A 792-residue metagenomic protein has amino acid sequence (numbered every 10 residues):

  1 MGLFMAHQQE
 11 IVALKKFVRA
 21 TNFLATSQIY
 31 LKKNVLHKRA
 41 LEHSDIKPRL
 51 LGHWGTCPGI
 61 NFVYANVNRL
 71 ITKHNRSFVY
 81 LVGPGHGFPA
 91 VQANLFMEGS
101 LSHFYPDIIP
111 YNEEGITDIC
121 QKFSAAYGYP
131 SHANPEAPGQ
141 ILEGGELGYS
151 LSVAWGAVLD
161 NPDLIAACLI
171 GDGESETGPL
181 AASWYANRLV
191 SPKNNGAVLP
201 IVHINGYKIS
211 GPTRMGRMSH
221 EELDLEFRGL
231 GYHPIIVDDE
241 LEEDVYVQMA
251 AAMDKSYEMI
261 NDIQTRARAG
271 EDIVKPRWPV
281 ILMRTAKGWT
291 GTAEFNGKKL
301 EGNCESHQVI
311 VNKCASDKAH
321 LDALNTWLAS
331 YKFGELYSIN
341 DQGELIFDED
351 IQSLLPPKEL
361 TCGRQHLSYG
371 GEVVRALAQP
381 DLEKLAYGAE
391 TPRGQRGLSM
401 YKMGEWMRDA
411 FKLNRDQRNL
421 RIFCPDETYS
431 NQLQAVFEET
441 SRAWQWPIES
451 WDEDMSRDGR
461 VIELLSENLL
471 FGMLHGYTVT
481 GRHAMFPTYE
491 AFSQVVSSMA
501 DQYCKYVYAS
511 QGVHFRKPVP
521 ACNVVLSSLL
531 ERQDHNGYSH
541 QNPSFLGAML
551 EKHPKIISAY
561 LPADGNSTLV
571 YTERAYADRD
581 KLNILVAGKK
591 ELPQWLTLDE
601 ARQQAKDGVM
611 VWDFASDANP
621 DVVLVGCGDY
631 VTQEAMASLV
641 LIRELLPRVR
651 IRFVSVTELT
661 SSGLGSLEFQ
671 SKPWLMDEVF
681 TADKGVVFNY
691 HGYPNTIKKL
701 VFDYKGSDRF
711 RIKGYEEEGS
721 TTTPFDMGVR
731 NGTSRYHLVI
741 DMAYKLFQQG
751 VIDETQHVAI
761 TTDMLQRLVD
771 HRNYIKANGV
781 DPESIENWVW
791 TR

Functional and structural regions predicted by a protein language model:
L3-H53: Cofactor-/ligand-binding subdomain signature composed of acidic, glycine-rich, tryptophan-containing flexible loops
I11-V12, P48, I60-F78, P138 (+10 more regions): Short alpha-helical segments and helix-capping/turn motifs at coil-helix boundaries
V35-S191, Q434-V436, G472-T480, T597: Cofactor-binding active-site loop characterized by glycine-rich and histidine/acidic residues
I46-H53, F78-G83, Q140-E143, A167-G171 (+7 more regions): Short glycine-rich or small-residue beta-strand-to-loop segments that form or flank ligand, phosphate, metal/Fe-S
W54-P58, Y80, G99-F104, L345-V519 (+8 more regions): Non-catalytic terminal/interface segments that mediate subunit docking, oligomerization, and allosteric communication
I109-P110, D317-R393, H737-R767: N-terminal leader/propeptide and maturation segments of large enzyme subunits in energy/redox metabolism and hydrolases
I116-E143, Y149, V153, N161-A167 (+7 more regions): Thiamine diphosphate
